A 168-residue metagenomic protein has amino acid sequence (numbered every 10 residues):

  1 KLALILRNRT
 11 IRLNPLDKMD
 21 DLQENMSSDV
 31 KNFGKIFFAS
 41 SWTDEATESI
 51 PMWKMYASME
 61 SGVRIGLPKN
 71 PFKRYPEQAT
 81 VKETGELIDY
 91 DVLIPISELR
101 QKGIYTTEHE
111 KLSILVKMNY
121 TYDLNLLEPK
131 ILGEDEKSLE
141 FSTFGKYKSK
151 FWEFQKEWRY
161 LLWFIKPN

Functional and structural regions predicted by a protein language model:
K1-N168: Partner-binding and oligomerization surfaces adjacent to conserved cores of proteins that assemble macromolecular
